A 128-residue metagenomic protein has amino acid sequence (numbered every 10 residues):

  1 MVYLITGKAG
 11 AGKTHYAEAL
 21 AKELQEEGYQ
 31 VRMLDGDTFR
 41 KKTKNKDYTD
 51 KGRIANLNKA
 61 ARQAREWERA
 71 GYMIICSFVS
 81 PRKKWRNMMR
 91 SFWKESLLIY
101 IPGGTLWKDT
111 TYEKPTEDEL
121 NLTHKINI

Functional and structural regions predicted by a protein language model:
V2: Walker A (P-loop) ATP-phosphate-binding motif of ABC ATPase nucleotide-binding domains
I5: Hydrophobic anchor at the beta1->P-loop junction of P-loop NTPases
K8-A9: The conserved Walker
K13: Conserved lysine of the Walker
Y16-R65, R69: Conserved substrate/cofactor phosphate-moiety recognition/catalytic segment in nucleotide-dependent phosphotransferases
K84-I101: Short, electropositive alpha-helical surface patch
I101-I128: Small-molecule kinase domains that catalyze NTP-dependent phosphoryl transfer to phosphate-bearing small molecules
